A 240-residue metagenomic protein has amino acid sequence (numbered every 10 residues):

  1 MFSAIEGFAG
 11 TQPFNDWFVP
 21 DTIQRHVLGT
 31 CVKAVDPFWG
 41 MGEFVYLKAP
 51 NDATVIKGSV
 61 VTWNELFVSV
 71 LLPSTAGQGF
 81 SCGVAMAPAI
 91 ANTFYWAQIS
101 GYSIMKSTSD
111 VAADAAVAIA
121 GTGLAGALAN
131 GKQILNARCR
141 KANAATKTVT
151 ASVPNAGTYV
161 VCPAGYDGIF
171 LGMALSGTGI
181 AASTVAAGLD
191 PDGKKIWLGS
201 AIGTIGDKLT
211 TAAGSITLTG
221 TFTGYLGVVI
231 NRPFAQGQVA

Functional and structural regions predicted by a protein language model:
M1-A144, T217-A240: Glycine-anchored, exposed beta-strand/edge motif detector
A89, G123, N143-R232, Q238-V239: Small/polar beta-strand repeat architecture
